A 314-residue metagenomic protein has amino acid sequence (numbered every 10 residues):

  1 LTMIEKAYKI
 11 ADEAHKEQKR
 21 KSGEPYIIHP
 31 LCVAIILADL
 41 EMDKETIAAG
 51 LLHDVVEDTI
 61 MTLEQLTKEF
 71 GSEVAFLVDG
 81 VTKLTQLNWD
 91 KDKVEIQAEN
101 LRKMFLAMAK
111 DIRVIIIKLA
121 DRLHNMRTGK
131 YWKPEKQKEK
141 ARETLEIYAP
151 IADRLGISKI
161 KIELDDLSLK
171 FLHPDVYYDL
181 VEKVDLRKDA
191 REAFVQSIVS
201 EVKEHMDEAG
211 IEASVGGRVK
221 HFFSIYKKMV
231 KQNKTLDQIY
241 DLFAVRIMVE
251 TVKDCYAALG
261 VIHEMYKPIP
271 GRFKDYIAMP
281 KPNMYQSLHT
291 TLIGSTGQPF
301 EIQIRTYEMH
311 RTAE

Functional and structural regions predicted by a protein language model:
L1-A244, V249-F300, R305-E314: Active-site helical microenvironments for divalent-metal-assisted chemistry
